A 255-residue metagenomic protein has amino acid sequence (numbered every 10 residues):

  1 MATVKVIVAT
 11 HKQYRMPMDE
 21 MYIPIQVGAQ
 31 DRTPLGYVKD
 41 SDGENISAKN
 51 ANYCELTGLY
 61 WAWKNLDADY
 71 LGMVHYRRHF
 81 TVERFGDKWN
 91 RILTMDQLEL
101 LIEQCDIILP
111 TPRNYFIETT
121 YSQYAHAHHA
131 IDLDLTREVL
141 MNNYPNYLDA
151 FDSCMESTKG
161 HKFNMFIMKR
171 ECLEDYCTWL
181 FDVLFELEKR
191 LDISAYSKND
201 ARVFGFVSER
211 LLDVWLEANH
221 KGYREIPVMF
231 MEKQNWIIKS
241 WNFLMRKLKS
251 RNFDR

Functional and structural regions predicted by a protein language model:
M1-R255: ER/Golgi luminal nucleotide-sugar-dependent glycosyltransferases, focusing on the catalytic module
